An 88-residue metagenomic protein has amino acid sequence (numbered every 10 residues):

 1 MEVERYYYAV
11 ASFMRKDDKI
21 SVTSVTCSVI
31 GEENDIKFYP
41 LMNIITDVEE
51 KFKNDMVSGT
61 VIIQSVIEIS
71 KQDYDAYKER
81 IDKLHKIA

Functional and structural regions predicted by a protein language model:
E4-R15: A short beta-strand micro-motif
Y6-Y8, V22-V25: Short, surface-exposed coil-to-beta transition loops
F13-D18, K86: Detector for the mature cores of small, proteolytically processed and post-translationally modified peptide effectors
K19-I20, A76: Short acidic, gly/pro-rich beta-turn/loop elements at beta-sheet edges and active-site/ligand-binding grooves
T23-S65: Acidic, low-complexity, intrinsically disordered interaction modules
E49-A88: Short, mixed-charge low-complexity intrinsically disordered segments
